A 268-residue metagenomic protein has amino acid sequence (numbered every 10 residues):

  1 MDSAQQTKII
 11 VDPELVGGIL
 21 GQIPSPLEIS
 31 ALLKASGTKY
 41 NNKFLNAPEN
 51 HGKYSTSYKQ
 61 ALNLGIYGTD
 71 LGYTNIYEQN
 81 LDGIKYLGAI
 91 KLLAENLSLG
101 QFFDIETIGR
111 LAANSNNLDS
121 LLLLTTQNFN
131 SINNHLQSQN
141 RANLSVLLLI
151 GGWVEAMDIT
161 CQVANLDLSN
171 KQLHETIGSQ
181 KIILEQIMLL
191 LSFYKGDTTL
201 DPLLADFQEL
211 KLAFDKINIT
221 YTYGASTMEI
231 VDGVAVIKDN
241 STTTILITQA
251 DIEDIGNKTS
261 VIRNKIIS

Functional and structural regions predicted by a protein language model:
D2-R110: N-terminal Sec/ER secretory leader and immediately downstream segment of secreted/extracellular precursors
I10, L15-P24, E28-N41, S145-L149 (+6 more regions): Polar, acidic low-complexity tracts enriched in Ser/Thr/Gln/Glu with frequent Gly/Pro and Thr-Pro motifs
G52, T56-K59, L71-E78, D82 (+7 more regions): Non-transmembrane, amphipathic alpha-helical segments
G68, G72-N75, A94, S98 (+6 more regions): A structural signal for well-ordered alpha-helices, especially hydrophobic packing surfaces of coiled-coils
I84-A89, E106-I108, L147-I150, H174-G178 (+3 more regions): Short, charged, amphipathic alpha-helical segments
G100-A112, E175, S179-Q186: An exposed acidic His-Trp-rich patch
N117-L204: Extended amphipathic alpha-helical interaction segments
D197-S268: A cross-kingdom marker for long, charged
